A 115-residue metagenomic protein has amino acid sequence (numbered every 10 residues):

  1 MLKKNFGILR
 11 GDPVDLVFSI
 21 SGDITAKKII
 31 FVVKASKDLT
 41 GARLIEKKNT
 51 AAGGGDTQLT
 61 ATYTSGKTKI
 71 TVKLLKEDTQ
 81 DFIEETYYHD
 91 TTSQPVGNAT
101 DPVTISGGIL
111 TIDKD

Functional and structural regions predicted by a protein language model:
M1-D115: Contiguous segments within soluble domain cores/interaction surfaces
